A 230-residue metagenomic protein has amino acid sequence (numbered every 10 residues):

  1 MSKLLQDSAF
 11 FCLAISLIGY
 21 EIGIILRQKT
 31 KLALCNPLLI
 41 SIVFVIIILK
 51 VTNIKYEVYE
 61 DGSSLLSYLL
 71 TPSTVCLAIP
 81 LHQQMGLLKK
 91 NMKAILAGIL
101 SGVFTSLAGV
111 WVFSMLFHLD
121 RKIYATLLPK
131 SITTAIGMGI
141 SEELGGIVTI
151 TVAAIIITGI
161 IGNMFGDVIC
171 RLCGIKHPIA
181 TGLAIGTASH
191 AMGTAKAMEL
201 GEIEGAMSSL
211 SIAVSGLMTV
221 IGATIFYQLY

Functional and structural regions predicted by a protein language model:
S2-S16, Y20-H82, L87-G98, G102: Helical membrane-embedded segments and adjacent short helical loop/helix-boundary regions of multi-pass membrane
D7-S8, Y59-E60, K93-I95, D120-K122 (+2 more regions): Short alpha-helical transmembrane interface motifs in multi-pass membrane proteins
L13, L17-I18, F104, I156 (+4 more regions): Hydrophobic/small/kink-forming positions within alpha-helical transmembrane segments of polytopic membrane proteins
L39-V51, T71-C76, A97-G109, L128-M138 (+2 more regions): Small-residue-rich segments of transmembrane alpha-helices in multi-pass membrane proteins, especially helix faces
P80-M92, M115-L116, G139-A154, L172 (+1 more regions): Helix-loop-helix hairpins and the membrane-proximal interhelical loops of multi-pass alpha-helical transport proteins
A97-A135, T158-C173: Transmembrane alpha-helices that form the ion-translocation and gating core of multi-pass ion transport proteins
I123-I150, I156-I157, L172-V214: Alpha-helical membrane segments and immediately flanking helix-loop junctions that form or couple to the substrate/ion
I221-Y230: Juxtamembrane boundary at the C-terminal end of a transmembrane helix
